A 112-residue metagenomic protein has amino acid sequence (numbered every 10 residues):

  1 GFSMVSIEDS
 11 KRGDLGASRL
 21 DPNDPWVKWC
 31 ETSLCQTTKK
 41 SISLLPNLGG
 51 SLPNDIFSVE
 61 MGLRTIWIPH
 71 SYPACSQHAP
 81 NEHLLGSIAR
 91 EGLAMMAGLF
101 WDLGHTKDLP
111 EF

Functional and structural regions predicted by a protein language model:
F2-F112: An extended, acidic, His-containing surface patch that forms the Zn2+-binding/catalytic region of metallohydrolases
